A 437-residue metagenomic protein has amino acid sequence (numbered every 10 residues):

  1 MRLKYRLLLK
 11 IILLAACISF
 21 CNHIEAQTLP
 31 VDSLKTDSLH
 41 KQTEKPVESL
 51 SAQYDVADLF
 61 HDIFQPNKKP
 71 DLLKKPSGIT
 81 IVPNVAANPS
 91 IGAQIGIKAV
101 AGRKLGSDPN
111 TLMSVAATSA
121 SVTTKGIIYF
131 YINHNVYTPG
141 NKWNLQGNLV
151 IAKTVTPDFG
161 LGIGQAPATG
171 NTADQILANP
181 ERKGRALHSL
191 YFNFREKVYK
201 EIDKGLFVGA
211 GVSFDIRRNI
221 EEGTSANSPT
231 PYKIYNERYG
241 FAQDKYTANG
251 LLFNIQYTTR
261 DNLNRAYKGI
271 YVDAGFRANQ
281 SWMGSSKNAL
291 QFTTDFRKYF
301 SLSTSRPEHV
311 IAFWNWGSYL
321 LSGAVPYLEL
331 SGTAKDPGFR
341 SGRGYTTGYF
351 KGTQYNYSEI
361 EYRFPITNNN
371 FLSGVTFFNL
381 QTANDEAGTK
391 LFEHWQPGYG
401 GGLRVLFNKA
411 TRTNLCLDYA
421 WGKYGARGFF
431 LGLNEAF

Functional and structural regions predicted by a protein language model:
M1-L34, S38, F300: Bacterial Sec-dependent N-terminal signal peptides
K41-F60, P66-N67, P157-S305, L380-E386: Transmembrane beta-strand segments of outer-membrane beta-barrel domains in Gram-negative and organellar OMPs
Q65-S77, L105-M113, P139-N144, E201-G205 (+6 more regions): Short loop/turn motifs that connect adjacent beta-strands in outer-membrane beta-barrel proteins
L72-I81, A87-Q243, T247, G348-Y349 (+2 more regions): Gram-negative/organellar outer-membrane beta-barrel architecture
I81-P83, A116-A120, L145-L149, V208-A210 (+7 more regions): Membrane-embedded beta-strand positions of outer-membrane beta-barrel proteins
A86, G102-K104, N135-P139, Y199-E201 (+5 more regions): Structural signature of outer-membrane beta-barrel channels/translocons
G92-G96, V115, I127-Y131, Y191-R195 (+8 more regions): Transmembrane beta-barrel architecture of outer membranes
L251-L252, R260-T367, L372: C-terminal outer-membrane beta-barrel translocator/porin domains of Gram-negative envelope proteins and their
